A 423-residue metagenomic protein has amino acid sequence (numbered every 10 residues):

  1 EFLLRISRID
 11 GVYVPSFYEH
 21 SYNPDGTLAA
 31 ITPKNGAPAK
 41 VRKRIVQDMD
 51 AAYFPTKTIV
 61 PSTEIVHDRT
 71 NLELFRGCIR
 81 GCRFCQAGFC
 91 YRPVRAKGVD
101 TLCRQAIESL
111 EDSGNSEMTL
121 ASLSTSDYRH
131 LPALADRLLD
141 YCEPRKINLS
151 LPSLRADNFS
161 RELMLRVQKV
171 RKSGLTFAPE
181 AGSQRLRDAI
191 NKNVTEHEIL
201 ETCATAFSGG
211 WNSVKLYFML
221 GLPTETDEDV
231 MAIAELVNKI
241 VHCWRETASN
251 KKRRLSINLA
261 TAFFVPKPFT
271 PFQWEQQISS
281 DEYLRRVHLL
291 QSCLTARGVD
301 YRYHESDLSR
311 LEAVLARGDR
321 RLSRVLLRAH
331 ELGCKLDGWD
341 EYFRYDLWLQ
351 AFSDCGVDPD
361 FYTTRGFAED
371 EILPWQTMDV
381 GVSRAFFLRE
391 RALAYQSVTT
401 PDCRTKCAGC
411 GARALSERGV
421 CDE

Functional and structural regions predicted by a protein language model:
E1-A87, P93-V94, R328, G338-M378 (+1 more regions): Acidic, low-complexity intrinsically disordered segments
E1-K34, P271-D319, L327-D340: Glycine-rich beta-alpha loop elements in corrinoid/cobalamin-binding modules across cobalamin-dependent enzymes
F2-S16, L123-Y128, P152-N158, M219-G221 (+4 more regions): A glycine-rich phosphate-binding loop feature that marks nucleotide/adenosyl-phosphate handling sites
V12, G77-C78, C82-C85, L102 (+5 more regions): Conserved structural-core and active-site-/substrate-pathway-adjacent residues in large, well-folded domains of enzymes
H67-N71, R83-P93, N115-S124, G182-A189 (+5 more regions): Glycine- and acidic
C85-T101, A412-E423: Iron-sulfur (Fe-S) cluster-binding segments and ferredoxin-like electron-carrier domains, especially [2Fe-2S]
I107-N258, A262, P266: Conserved SAM/AdoMet-binding glycine-rich loop
T295-E423: Radical SAM enzyme core and accessory elements
